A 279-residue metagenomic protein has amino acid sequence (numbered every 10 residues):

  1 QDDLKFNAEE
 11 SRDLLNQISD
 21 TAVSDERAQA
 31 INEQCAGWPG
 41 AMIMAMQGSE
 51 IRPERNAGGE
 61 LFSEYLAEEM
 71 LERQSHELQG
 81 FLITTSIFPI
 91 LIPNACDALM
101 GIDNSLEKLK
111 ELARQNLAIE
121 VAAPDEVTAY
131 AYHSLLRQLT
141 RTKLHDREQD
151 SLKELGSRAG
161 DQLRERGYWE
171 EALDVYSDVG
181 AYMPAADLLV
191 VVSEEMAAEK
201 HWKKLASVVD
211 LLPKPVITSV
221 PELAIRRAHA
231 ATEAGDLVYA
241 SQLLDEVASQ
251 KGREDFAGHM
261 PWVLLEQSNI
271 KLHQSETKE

Functional and structural regions predicted by a protein language model:
Q1-Q34, G40-G48, L61-Y65, L135-T142 (+1 more regions): Alpha-helical sensor/transducer elements of the RecA-like P-loop NTPase core
T21-V23, I51-N56, I102-D103, L144-D150: Short, polar/flexible loop-turn hinges at active-site or ligand-entry regions and domain interfaces
A28-R52, M70, Q74, L78-F81 (+1 more regions): AAA+ P-loop ATPase catalytic core
I43, A198-E199, H229-S241, A257-E279: Extended non-membrane alpha-helical scaffolds
S63-K143, E154-S157: C-terminal boundary/linker of central alpha/beta nucleotide-binding cores
I83-T84, A131, E154, D187 (+4 more regions): Residue register of alpha-helical TPR repeats
R147-E246: Extended alpha-helical scaffolding segments used for macromolecular assembly and cargo binding
